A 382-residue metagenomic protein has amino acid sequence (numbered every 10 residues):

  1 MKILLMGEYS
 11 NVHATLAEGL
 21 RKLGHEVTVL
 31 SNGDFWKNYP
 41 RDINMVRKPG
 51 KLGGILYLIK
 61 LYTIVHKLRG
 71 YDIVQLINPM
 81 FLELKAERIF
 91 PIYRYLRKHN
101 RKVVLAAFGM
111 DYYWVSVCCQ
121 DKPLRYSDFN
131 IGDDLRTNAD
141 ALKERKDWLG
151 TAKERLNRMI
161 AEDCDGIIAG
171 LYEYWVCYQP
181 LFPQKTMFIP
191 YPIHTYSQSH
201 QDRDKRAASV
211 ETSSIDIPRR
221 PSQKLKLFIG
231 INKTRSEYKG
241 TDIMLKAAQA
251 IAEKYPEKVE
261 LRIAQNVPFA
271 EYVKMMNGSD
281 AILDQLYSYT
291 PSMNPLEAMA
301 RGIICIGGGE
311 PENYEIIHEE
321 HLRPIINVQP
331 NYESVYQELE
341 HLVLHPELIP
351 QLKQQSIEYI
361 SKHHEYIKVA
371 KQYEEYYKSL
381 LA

Functional and structural regions predicted by a protein language model:
Y39-D42, L105-T151, H200, T234 (+1 more regions): Acceptor-binding helix/loop patch of EC 2.4 sugar-transfer enzymes, predominantly nucleotide-sugar-dependent
V65-R69, I92-K98, K102, D128-G166: Membrane-proximal helix-turn-helix segments that form the acceptor-binding/catalytic region of lipid-linked
W114, R145-T186, T195: A short, active-site helix/loop in glycosyltransferases that binds the activated sugar's phosphate group
I189-H200, E211, D216-K239, L245: Conserved donor-binding/catalytic core segment of Leloir-type glycosyltransferases
N277-T290, I303: Acidic donor-binding loop of glycosyltransferase active sites
I304-P311: Short hydrophobic beta-strand element within catalytic cores of glycosyltransferases and related nucleotide-activated
Y314-L339: Change "using UDP/GDP/dTDP sugars" to "using nucleotide sugars
E347-K378: A charged, aromatic-enriched C-terminal amphipathic alpha-helix characteristic of glycosyltransferases across folds
